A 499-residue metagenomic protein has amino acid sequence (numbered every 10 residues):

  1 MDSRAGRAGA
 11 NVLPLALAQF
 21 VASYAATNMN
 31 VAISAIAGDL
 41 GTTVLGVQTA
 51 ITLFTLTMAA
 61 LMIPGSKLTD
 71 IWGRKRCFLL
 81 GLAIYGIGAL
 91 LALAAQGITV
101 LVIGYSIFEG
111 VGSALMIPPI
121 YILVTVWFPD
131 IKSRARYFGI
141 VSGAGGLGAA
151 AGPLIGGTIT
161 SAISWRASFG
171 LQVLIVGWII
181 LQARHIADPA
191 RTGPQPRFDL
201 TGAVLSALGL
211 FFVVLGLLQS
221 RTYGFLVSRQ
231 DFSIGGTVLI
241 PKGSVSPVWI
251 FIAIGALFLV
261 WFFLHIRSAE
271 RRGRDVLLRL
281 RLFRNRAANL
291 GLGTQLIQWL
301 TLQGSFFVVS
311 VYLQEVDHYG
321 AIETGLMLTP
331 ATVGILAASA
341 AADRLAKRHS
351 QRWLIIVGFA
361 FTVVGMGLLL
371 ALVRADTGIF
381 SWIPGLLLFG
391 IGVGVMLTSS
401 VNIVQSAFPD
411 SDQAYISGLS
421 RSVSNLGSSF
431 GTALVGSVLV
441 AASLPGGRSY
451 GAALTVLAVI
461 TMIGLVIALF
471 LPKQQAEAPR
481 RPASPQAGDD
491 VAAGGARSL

Functional and structural regions predicted by a protein language model:
M1-H185, A338, R348, A360-V363 (+5 more regions): Transmembrane-helix bundle of Major Facilitator Superfamily
M1-R7, T192, L471-L499: Intrinsic disorder in cytosolic terminal tails and internal cytosolic loops of multi-pass membrane transporters
V12-T57, G243-I250, R271-V401, P409-S411 (+2 more regions): Transmembrane core module of solute transporters
V44-L45, I131-V141, A321-I322, F408-S420: Loop-to-transmembrane helix entry/capping segments in MFS-fold secondary transporters and related SLC/MFSD carriers
Y121-W127, V311, L397-A407, R421 (+1 more regions): Intracellular helix-loop hinge segments at the cytoplasmic ends of transmembrane helices in 12-TM rocker-switch-type
A162-G293, A458, R497-S498: Hydrophobic transmembrane-helix bundles of small-molecule transporters
Q182-R184, I266, V456-P482: Multi-pass alpha-helical transporter architecture, strongest for 12-TM Major Facilitator/SLC carriers used
A407-L444: A late C-terminal transmembrane helix in Major Facilitator Superfamily
